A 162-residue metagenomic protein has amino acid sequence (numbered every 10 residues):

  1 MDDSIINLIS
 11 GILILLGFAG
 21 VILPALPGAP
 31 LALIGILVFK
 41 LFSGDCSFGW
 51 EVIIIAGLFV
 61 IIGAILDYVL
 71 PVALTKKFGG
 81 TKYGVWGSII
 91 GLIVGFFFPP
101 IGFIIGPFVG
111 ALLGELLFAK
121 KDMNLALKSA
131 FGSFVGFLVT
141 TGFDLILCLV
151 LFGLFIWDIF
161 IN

Functional and structural regions predicted by a protein language model:
M1-I5, L41-I90, L116-T141: Membrane-interfacial helix-loop-helix
I6-L13, A56, L147: Hydrophobic alpha-helical transmembrane segments of polytopic
I12-F18, I36, G87-G95, G132-S133 (+1 more regions): Hydrophobic, membrane-inserted alpha-helices
I14-L31, G91-I101: Transmembrane alpha-helix interface/packing and boundary motifs in multi-pass membrane proteins, characterized by
G20, I93-I104, T140-L151: Hydrophobic alpha-helical transmembrane segments in multi-pass membrane proteins
L31-F48, I90-F98, V109-F118: Interfacial segments of multi-pass membrane proteins
I34, L70-P71, V109, F152: Hydrophobic/aromatic residues in alpha-helical transmembrane segments
L149-N162: Juxtamembrane boundary at the C-terminal end of a transmembrane helix
